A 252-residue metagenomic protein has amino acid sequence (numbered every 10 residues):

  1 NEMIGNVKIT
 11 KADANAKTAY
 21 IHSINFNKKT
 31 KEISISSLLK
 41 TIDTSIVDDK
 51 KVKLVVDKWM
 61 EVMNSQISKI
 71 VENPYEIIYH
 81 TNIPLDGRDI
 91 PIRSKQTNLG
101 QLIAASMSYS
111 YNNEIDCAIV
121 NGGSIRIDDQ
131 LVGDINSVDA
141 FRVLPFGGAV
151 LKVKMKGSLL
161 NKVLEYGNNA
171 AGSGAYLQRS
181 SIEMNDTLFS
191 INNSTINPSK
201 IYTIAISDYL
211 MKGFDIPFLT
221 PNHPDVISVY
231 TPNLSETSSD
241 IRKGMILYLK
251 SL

Functional and structural regions predicted by a protein language model:
I4-N6: Short, structured coil segments at secondary-structure junctions
D13-L252: Catalytic centers of hydrolytic enzymes
